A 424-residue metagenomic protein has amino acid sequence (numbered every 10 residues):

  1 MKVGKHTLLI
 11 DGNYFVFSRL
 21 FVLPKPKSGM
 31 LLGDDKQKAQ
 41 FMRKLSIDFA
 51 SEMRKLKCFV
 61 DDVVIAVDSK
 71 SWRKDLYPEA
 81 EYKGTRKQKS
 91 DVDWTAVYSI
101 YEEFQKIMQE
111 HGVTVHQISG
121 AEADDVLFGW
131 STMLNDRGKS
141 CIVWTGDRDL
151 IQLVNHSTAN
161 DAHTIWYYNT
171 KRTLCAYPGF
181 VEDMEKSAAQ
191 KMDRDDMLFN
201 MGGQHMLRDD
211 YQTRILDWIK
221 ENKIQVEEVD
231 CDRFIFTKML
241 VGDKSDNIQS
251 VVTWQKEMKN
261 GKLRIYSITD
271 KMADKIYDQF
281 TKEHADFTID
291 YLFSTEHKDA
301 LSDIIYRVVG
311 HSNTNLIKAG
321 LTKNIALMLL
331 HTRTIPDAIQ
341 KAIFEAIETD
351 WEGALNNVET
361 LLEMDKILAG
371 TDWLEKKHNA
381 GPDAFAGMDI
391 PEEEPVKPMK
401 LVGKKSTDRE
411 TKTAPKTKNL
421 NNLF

Functional and structural regions predicted by a protein language model:
M1-K83: Non-catalytic, usually N-terminal nucleic-acid engagement modules in DNA/RNA processing proteins
K2-K5, L32, F59-V60, R86-L361 (+3 more regions): Extended two-metal-dependent nuclease catalytic cores across DNA- and RNA-processing enzymes
I367: Short regulatory/linker helices and ligand/cofactor-binding micro-motifs at input modules
